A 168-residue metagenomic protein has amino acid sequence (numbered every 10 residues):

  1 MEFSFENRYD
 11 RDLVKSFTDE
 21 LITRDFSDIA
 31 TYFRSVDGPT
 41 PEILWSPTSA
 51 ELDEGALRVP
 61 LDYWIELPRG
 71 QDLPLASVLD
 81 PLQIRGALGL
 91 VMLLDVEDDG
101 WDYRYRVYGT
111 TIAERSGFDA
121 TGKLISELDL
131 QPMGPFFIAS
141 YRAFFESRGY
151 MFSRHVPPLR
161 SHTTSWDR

Functional and structural regions predicted by a protein language model:
E2-S35, I43-R168: Sensory/regulatory domains in signal-transduction proteins
